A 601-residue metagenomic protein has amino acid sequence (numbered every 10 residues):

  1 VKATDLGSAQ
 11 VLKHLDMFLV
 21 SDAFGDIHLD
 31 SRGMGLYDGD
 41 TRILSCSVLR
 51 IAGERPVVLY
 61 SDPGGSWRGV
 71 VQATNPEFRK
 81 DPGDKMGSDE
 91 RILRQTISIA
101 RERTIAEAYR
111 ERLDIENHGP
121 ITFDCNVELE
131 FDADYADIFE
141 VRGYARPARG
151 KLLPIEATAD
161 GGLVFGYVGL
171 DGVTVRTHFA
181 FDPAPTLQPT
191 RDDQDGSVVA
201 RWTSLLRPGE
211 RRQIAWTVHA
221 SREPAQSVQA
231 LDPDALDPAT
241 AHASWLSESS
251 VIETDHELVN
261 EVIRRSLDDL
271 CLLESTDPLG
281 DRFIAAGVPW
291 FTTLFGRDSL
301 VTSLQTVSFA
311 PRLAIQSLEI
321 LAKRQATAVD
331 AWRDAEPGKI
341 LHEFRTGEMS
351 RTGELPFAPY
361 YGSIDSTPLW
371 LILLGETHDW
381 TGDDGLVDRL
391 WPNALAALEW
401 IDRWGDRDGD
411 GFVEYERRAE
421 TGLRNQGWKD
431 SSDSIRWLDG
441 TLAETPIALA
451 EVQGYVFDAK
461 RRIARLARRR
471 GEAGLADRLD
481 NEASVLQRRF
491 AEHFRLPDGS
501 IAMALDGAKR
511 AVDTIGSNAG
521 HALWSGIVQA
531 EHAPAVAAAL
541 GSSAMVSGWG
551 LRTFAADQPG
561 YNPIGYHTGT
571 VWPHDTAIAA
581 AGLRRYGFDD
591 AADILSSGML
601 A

Functional and structural regions predicted by a protein language model:
V1-Q95, I105-A108, P120-T122, D134-E140 (+4 more regions): An extended acidic
A52, A106-E107, H118-I121, P208-E210 (+2 more regions): Short, solvent-exposed loop/edge-beta patches enriched in aromatic
V70-D81, E253-L294, E319-Y361, R407-A448 (+2 more regions): Extended glycan-interaction surfaces of carbohydrate-active proteins
S88-E102, G150, E336-P368, L373-W380: Aromatic/His-enriched, Gly/Pro-containing loop or helix-boundary segments that lie immediately adjacent to catalytic
A108-R110, N117-T293, D384-D388, L395-D406 (+2 more regions): Acidic/polar, glycine-enriched structural segments that form the non-catalytic walls/loops of the carbohydrate-binding
V228-D237, A241, L258-R265, A310-R324 (+6 more regions): Extended, well-ordered alpha-helical scaffold segments
S249-V251, L300-L313, L355, L369-L386 (+4 more regions): Well-ordered alpha-helical scaffold segments within catalytic/enzyme domains
W290-V301, F309-R312, Y361-I372, R389-N393 (+3 more regions): Aromatic- and histidine-enriched alpha-helix N-cap/loop-to-helix transition segments that scaffold the rims
